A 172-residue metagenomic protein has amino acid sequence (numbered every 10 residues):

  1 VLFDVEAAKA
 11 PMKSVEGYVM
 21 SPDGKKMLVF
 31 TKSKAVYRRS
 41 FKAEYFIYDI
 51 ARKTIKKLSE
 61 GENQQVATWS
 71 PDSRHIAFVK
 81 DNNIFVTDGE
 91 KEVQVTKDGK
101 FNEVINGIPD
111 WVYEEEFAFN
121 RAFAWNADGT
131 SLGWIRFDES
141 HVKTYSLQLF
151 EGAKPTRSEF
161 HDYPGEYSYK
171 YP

Functional and structural regions predicted by a protein language model:
V1-P172: Beta-propeller folds
